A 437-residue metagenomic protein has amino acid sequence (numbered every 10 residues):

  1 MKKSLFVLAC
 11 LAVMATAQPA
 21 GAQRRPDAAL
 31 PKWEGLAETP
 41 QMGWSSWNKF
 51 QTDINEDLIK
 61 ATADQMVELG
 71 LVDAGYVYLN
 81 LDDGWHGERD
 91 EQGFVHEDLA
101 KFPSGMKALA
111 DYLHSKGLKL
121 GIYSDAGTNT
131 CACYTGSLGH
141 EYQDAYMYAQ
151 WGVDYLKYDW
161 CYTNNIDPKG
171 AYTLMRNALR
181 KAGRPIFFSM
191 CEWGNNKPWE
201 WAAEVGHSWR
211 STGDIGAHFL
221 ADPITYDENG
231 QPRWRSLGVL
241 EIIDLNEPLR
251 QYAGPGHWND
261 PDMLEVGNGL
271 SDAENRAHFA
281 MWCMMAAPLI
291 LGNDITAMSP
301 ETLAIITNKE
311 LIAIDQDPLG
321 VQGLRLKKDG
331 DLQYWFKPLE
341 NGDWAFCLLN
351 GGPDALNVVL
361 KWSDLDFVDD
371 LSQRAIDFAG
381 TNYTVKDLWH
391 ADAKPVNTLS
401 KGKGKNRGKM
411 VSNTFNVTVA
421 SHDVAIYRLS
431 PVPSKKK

Functional and structural regions predicted by a protein language model:
V7-A15: Bacterial N-terminal signal peptides
Q23-E56, K60, Q65: N-terminal module-boundary/linker segments of secreted carbohydrate-active enzymes
L36, P40-S46, G75-L81, K119-S124 (+8 more regions): Structural recognition of the beta-strand scaffold that forms the well-ordered cores of secreted hydrolase catalytic
T62, M66-N165: Aromatic-lined carbohydrate-binding/catalytic grooves of carbohydrate-active enzymes
F187-N293, D315: Glycan-recognition surfaces
A277-L326: Catalytic cores of secreted or luminal carbohydrate-active enzymes
W282-M285, I290-G292, K328-L371: Carbohydrate-binding surface patches
K405-K437: C-terminal beta-strand-rich structural cap/linker in extracellular carbohydrate-active enzymes
